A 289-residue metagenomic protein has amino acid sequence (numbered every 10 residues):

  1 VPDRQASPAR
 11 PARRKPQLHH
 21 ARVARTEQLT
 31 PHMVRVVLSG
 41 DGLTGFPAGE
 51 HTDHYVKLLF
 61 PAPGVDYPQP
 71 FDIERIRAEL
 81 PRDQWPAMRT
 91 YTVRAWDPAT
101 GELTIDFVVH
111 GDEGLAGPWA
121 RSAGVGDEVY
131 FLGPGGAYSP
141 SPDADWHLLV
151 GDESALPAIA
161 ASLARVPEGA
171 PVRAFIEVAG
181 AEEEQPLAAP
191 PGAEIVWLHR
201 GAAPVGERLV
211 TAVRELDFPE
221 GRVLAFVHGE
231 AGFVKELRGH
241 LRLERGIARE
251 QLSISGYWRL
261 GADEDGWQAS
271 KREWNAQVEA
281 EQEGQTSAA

Functional and structural regions predicted by a protein language model:
V1-A289: Extended, composition-driven regions rather than compact fold-specific motifs
